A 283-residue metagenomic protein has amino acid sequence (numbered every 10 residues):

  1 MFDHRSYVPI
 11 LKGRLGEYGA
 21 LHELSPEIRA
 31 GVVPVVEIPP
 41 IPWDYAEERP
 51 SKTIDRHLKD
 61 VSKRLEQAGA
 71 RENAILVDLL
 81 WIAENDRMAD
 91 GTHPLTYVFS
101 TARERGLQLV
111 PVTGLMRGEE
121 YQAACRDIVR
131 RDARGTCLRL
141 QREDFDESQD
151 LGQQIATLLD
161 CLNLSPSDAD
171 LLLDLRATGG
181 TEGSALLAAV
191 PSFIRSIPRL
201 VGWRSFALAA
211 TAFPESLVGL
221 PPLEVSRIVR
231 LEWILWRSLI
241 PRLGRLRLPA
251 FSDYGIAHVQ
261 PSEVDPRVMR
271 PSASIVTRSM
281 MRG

Functional and structural regions predicted by a protein language model:
M1-G118, R204, E215-G283: Alpha/beta catalytic barrel-like cores
P94-H258: Eukaryote-skewed repeat-based solenoidal scaffolds used as protein-protein interaction platforms, primarily
